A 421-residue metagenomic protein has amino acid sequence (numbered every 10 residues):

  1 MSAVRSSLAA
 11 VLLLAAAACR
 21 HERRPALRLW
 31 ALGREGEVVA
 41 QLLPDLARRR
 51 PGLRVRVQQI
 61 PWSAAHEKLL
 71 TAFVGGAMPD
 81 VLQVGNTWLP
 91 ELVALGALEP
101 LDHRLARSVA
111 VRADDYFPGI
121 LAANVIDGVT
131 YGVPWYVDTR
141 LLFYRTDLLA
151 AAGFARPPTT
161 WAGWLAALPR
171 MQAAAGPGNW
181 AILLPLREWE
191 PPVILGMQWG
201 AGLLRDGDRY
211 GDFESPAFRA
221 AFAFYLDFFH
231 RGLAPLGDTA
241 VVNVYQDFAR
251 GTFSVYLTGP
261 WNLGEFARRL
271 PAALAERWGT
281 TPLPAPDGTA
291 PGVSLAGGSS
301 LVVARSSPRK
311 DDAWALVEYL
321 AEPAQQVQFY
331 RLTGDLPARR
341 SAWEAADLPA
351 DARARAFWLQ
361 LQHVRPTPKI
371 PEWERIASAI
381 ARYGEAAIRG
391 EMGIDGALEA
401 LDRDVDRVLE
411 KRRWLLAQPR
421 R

Functional and structural regions predicted by a protein language model:
D45-Y116, V125, A150-A152, R156-T159 (+3 more regions): Extracytoplasmic "Venus flytrap"/periplasmic binding protein-like
T71, P79-D80, V109-L148, W180-A181 (+2 more regions): A structural signal for short loop-to-beta-strand junctions that line the ligand-binding cleft of periplasmic/secreted
N86-L141, L165, G196, A275-T281 (+2 more regions): Hinge/lid segment of periplasmic solute-binding proteins
D102-Y116, A181-I182, A201-A220, R268-A273 (+4 more regions): Short, solvent-exposed loop/beta-turn-alpha elements that line the ligand-binding surface or hinge of extracytoplasmic
G119, W278-P282, Y330-R382, A386 (+1 more regions): Long, aromatic- and glycine/proline-rich binding clefts that accommodate carbohydrate-like moieties
D127-W135, R140, L165-G211, F253: Extracytoplasmic/periplasmic solute-binding protein
A152, A223-P235, N243, R268-D335 (+3 more regions): Extracytoplasmic/periplasmic substrate-recognition and gating elements
L168-R170, G207-D238, L283: Glycine-centered hinge/linker elements that transmit conformational signals in sensory and ligand-binding systems
